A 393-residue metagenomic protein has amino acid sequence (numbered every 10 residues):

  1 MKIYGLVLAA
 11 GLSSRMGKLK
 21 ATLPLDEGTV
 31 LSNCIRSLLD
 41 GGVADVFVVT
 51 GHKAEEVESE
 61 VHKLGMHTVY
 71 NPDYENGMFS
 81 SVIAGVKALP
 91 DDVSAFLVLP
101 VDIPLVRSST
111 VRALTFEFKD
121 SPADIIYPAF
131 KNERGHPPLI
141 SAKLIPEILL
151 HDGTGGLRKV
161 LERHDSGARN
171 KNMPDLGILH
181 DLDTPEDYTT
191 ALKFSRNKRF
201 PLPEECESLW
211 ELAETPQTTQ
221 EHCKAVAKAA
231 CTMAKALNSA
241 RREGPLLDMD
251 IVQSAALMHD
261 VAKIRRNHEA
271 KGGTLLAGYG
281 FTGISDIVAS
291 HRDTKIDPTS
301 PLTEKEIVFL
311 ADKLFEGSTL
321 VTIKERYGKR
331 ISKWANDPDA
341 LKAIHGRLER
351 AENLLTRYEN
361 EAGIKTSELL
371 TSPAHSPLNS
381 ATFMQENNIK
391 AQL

Functional and structural regions predicted by a protein language model:
M1-T50, A54: N-terminal glycine-rich phosphate-binding loop and ensuing alpha1 helix
S13, P104-L105, L314: A short, conserved beta-strand element in the Rossmann-like catalytic core that flanks the donor/metal-binding loop
L31-A95: Conserved N-terminal catalytic core of the sugar/cofactor nucleotidyltransferase
E75-E147: Conserved beta-loop-beta/alpha segment of the NTase-like Rossmann-fold superfamily that binds/positions NTPs
D152-E204: Conserved alpha/beta core of the MobA/IspD/sugar-nucleotide pyrophosphorylase nucleotidyltransferase superfamily
D181, K193, A340-L393: Charged phosphate-binding loop/patch that engages nucleotide di/tri-phosphates or the phosphate backbone of nucleic
T190-H268, L275, T319: Acidic/His-rich, divalent-metal-binding segments that scaffold phosphate/diphosphate chemistry
R242-D337: Divalent metal-dependent catalytic cores for phosphoryl transfer on phosphate-bearing substrates
